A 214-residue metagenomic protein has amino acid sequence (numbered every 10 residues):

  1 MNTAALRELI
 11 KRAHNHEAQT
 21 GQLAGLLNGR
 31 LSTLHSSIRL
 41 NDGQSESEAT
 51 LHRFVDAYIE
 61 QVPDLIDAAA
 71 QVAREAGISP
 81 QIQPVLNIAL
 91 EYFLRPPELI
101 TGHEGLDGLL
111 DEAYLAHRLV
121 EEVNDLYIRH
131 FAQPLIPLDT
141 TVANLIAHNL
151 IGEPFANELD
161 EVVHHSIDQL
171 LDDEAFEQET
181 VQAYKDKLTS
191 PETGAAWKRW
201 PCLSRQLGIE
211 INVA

Functional and structural regions predicted by a protein language model:
M1-P84, E121, I128-A214: Terminal, membrane-proximal amphipathic helices and intrinsically disordered targeting/regulatory segments
P84-A116: Membrane-inserting effector segments that mediate pore formation, membrane fusion, or transient membrane insertion
R95, Y114, V120-I128: Conserved, surface-exposed functional patches that form binding/active-site neighborhoods
